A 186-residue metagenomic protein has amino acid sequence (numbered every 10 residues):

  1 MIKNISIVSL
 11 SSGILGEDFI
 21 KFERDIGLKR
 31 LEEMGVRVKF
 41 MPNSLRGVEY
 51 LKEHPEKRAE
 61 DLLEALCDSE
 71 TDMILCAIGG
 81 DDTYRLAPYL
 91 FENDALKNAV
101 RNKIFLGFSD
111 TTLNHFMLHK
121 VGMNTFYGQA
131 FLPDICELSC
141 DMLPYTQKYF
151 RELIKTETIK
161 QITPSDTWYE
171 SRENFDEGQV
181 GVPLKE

Functional and structural regions predicted by a protein language model:
M1-E70: ATP/NTP phosphate-donor binding region
S11-L15, I78-T83, L106-L113: Gly/Ser/Thr-rich loops at beta-strand to alpha-helix junctions that form or flank small-molecule/cofactor-binding
G13-E17, R101-F105, F131-D141: Flexible, glycine/proline-enriched loop segments at strand-loop-helix junctions that form or flank small-ligand binding
E17, Y84-L86, F116-M117, E137: Short glycine-/acidic-enriched loop or helix-start segments at secondary-structure transitions that form or flank
L66-F91: Long, hydrophobic/aromatic-enriched structural stretches that serve as scaffold segments
E92-M117, N124-F131: Short, acidic/small-residue loops that bind anionic groups at enzyme active sites
N124-E186: Conserved anion/nucleotide-ligand pocket segment
